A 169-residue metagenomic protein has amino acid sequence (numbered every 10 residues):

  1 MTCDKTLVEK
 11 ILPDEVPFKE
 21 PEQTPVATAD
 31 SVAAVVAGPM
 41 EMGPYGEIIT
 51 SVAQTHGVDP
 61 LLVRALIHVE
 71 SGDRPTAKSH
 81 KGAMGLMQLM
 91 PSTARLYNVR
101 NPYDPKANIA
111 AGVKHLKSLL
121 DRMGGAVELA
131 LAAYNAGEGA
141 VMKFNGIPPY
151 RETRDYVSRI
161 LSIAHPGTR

Functional and structural regions predicted by a protein language model:
M1-G57: Compositionally biased alpha-helical segments
V32-R169: Catalytic glycan-binding domains that act on GlcNAc-containing polysaccharides
